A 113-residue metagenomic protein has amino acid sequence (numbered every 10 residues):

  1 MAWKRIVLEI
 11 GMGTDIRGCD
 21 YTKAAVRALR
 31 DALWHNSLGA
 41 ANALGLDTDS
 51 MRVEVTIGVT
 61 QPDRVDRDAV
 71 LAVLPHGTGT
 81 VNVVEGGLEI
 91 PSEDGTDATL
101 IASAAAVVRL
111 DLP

Functional and structural regions predicted by a protein language model:
A2-G45, Q61-V65, A105-P113: Conserved mixed alpha/beta catalytic, RNA-binding, or beta-rich assembly cores of soluble enzyme, regulatory
K4, D49-V53, A102: A generic structural signal for short beta-strands and their flanking turns/coil linkers
D20-K23, D68-V70, D94-A98: Surface-exposed beta-strand edges and their flanking turn/coil or helix-capping segments
A28, G45-D49, P75, I90: Solvent-exposed, non-transmembrane amphipathic alpha-helical segments
A41-S50, T96-L100: Short, surface-exposed loop and linker segments with low hydrophobicity and enrichment for Pro/Ser/Thr
L46-Q61: Short glycine-rich, basic-tinged beta-strand/loop micro-motifs
G58-V84: Short, hydrophobic/π-rich interface segment
L74-P113: C-terminal edge-of-domain segments
